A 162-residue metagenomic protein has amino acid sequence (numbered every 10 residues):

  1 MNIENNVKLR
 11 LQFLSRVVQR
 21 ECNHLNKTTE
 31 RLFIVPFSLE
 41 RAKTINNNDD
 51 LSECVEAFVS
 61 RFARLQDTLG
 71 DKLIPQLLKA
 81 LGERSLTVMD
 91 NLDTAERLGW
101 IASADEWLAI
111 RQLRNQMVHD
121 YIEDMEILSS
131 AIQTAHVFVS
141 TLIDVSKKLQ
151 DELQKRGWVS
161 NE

Functional and structural regions predicted by a protein language model:
M1-E162: Solvent-exposed interaction patches of small proteins and small membrane subunits
